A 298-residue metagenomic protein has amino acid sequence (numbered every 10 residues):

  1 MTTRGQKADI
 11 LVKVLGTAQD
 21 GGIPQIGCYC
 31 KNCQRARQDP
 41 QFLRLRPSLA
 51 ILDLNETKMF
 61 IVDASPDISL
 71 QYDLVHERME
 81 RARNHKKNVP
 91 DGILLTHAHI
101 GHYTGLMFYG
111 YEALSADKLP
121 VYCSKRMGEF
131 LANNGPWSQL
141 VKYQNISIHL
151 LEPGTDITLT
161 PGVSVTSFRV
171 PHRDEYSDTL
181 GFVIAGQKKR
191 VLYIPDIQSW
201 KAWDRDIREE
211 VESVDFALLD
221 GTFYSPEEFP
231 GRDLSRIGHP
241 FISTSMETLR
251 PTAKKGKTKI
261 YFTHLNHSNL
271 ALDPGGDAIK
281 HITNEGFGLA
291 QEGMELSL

Functional and structural regions predicted by a protein language model:
T3-E77, R81-N84, I148-E210, M294-L298: Core dinuclear metal-dependent hydrolase active-site scaffold
A8, D117, V141-S147, T160-V163 (+1 more regions): A short helix-to-beta-strand connector/capping loop
P24, Q71-D73, T104-L106, A132-N133 (+4 more regions): Short glycine-/acidic-enriched loop or helix-start segments at secondary-structure transitions that form or flank
N55-I61, S65-Y122, D215: Active-site metal-binding motif and surrounding structural segment of the metallo-beta-lactamase
I61-S65, V89-H102, Y122-S124, L192-Q198 (+3 more regions): Active-site neighborhood of phospho(di)ester-bond hydrolases with catalytic His/Asp-centered motifs
N88, G101, D117, Q144 (+3 more regions): Structured loop/turn residues at beta-strand edges in well-structured enzyme cores
R126-P136: A short, active-site helix/loop in glycosyltransferases that binds the activated sugar's phosphate group
R190, Q198-E295: Cap/insert and terminal regions of metallo-dependent hydrolase folds
